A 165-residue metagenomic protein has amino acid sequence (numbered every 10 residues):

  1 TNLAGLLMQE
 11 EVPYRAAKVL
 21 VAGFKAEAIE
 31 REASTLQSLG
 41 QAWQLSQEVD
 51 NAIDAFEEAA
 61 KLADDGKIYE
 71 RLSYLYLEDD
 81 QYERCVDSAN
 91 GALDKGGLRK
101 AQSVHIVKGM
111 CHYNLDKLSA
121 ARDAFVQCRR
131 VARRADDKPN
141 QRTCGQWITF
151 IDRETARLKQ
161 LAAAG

Functional and structural regions predicted by a protein language model:
T1-N114, V126-G165: Alpha-solenoid helical repeat scaffolds
